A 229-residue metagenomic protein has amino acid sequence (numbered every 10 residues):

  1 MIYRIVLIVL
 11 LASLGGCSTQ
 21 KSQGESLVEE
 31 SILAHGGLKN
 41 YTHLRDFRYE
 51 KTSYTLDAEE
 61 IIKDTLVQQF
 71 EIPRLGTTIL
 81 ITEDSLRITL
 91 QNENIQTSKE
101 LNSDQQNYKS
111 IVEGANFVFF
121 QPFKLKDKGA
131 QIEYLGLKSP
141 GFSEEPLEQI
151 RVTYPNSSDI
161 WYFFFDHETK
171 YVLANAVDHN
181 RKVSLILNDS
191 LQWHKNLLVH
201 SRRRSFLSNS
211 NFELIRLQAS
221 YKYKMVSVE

Functional and structural regions predicted by a protein language model:
I2-I8: Sec-dependent signal peptide recognition, specifically the positively charged N-region followed immediately by
S13-G16: C-terminal motif of bacterial Sec signal peptides marking the signal peptidase cleavage site
Q20, E25-T97, A130: N-terminal mature ectodomain segment of secretory-pathway/periplasmic proteins
Q20-Q23, L90-D159: Flexible, processing/modification-adjacent segments and terminal tails in exported/periplasmic/extracellular proteins
E50-T52, D57-E59, E71-P73, T82 (+7 more regions): A structural detector for beta-sheet-dominated domains
E60-V67, S85, L101-Q105, D166-T169 (+2 more regions): A short, sequence-level motif marking secondary-structure junctions
T78, I95-S110, S210-V228: Catalytic loop of the DD-peptidase/beta-lactamase superfamily, centered on the K-T-G motif and neighboring
S143-E229: Gly/Pro-enriched, hydrophobic low-complexity segments that function as extracytoplasmic propeptides/linkers
